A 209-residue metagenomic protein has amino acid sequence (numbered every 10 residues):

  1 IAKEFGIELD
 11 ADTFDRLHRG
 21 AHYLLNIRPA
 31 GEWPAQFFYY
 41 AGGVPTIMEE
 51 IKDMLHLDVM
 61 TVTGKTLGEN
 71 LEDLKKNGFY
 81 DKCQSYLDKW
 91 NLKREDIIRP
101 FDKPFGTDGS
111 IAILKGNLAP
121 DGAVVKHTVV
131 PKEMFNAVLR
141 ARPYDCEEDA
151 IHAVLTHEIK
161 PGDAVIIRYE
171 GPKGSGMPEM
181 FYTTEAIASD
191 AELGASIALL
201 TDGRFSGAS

Functional and structural regions predicted by a protein language model:
I1-S209: Catalytic or ion-coupling anion/metal-binding cores of large enzyme and transporter domains
